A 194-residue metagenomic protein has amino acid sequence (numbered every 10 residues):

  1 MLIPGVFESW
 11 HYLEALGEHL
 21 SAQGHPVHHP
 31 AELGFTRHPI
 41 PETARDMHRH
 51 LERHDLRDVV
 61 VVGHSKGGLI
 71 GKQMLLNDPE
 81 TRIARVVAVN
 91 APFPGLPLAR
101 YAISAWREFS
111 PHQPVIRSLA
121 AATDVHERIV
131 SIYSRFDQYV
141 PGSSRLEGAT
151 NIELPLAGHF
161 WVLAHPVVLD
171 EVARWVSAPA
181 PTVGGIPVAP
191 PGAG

Functional and structural regions predicted by a protein language model:
M1-H11, A15, H19-E127, I132 (+1 more regions): Serine-dependent carboxylesterase/thioesterase catalytic core of lipase-like alpha/beta-hydrolase/SGNH enzymes
T123-G194: C-terminal catalytic-base region of ester-bond hydrolases, centering on the histidine of the charge-relay
